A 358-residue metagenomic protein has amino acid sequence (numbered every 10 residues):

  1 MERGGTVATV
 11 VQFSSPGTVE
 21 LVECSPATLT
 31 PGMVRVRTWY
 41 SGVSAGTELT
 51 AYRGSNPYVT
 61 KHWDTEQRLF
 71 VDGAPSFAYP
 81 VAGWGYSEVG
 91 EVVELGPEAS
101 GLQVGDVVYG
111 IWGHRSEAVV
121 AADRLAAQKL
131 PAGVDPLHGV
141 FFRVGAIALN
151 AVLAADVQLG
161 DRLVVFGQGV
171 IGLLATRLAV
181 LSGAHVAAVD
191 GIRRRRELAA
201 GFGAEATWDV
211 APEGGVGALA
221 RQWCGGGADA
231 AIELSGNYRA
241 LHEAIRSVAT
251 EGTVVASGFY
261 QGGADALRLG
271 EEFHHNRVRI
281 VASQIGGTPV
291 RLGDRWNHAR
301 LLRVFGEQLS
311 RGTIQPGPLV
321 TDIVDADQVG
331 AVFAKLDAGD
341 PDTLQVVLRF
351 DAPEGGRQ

Functional and structural regions predicted by a protein language model:
M1-G4, I245, W296-Q358: C-terminal hydrophobic helical "lid"/dimerization subdomain of Rossmann-like NAD(P)H-dependent oxidoreductases
A27-G42, G54-W112: Glycine-rich beta-strand-centered segment in the early N-terminal region that forms part of a ligand/cofactor-binding
M33, Y40, D106-V107, E117 (+3 more regions): Residue-level marker of beta-strand positions
G83, I111-R124: A structural motif shared across PLP-dependent enzymes of the aminotransferase-like
D135-P212, A218-L219: Mid-domain Rossmann-like dinucleotide-binding core that forms the NAD(H)/NADP(H) cofactor-binding site
E205-V281: Glycine-rich cofactor phosphate-binding loops and adjacent beta1-alpha1 units of small-molecule cofactor enzyme domains
G217-R221, G225, L267-V320, A331: C-terminal substrate-binding/catalytic core of Rossmann-like NAD(P)-dependent dehydrogenases/reductases
